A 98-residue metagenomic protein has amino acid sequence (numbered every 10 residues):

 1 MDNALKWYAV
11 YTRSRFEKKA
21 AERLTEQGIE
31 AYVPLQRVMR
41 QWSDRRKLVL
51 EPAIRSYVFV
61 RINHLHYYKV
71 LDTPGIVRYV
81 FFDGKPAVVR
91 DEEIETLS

Functional and structural regions predicted by a protein language model:
M1-S98: Acidic-enriched and Gly/Ser
